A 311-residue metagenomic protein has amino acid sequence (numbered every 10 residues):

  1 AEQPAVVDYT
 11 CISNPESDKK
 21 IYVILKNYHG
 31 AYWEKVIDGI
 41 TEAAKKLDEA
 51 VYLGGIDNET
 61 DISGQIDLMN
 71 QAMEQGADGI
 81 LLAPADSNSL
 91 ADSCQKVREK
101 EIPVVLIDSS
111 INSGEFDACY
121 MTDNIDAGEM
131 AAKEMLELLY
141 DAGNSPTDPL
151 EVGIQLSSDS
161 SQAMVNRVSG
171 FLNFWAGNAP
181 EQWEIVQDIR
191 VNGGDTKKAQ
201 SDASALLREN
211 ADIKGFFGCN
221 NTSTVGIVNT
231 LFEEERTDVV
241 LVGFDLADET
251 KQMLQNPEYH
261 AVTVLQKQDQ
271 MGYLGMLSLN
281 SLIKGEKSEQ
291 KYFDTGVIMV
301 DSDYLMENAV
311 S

Functional and structural regions predicted by a protein language model:
A1-K19, Q95-I102: Short, low-complexity disordered leader/linker segments with a strong preference for bacterial N-terminal type II
E2-I12, Q155-D159, A163, F174-W175 (+2 more regions): Hinge/cleft segment of the Venus flytrap/periplasmic-binding protein
V6-V7, K20-G39, A43, L47 (+6 more regions): Extracytoplasmic "Venus flytrap"
Y32-K46, A127-A131, Q162-Q182, K198 (+2 more regions): Short, solvent-exposed amphipathic alpha-helices that sit in or adjacent to ligand/effector-binding or catalytic
A44-N58, E151-I154, L172, G177-T196: Short beta-strand elements in bilobed, periplasmic/extracellular small-molecule ligand-binding domains
Q65, Y120-P149, N166, K198-Q200 (+2 more regions): Hydrophobic alpha-helical segments within soluble ligand-binding/sensing domains
G79-E99, F171, V191-K251: Hydrophobic alpha-helical
S89-D126, A142, E151, A247-N256 (+1 more regions): Flexible loop/hinge segments that line or gate small-molecule binding clefts
